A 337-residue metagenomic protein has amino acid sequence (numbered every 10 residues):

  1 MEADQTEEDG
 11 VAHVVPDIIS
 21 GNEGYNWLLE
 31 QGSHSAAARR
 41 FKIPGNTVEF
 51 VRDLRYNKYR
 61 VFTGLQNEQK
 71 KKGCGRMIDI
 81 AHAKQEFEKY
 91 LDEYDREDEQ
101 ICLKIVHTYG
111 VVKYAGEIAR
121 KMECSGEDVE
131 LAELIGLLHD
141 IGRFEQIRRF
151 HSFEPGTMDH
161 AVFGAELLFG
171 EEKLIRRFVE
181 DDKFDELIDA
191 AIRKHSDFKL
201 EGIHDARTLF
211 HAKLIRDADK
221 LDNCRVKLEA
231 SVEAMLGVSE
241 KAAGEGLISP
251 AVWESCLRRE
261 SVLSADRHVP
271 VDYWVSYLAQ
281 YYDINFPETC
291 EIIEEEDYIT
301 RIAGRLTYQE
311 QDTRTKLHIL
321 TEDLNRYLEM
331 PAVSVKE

Functional and structural regions predicted by a protein language model:
A3-T6, A12, S20, S35-A38: Short linear motifs in low-complexity or flexible loops
E49, Y56, G64-Q66, G73: Short, positively charged and aromatic/hydrophobic N-terminal segments
G75-V162, D205: Acidic/His-rich, divalent-metal-binding segments that scaffold phosphate/diphosphate chemistry
I78, Q100-I105, Y109, K113 (+3 more regions): Divalent metal-dependent phosphate-bond-processing catalytic cores, especially two-metal-ion Mg2+/Mn2+ enzymes that act
S125-L137, D181-A191, T208-L214: Alpha-helical scaffolds flanking conserved acidic
F144-E186, F198: Hydrophobic/aromatic-rich structural module bridging two neighboring secondary-structure elements via a short loop
